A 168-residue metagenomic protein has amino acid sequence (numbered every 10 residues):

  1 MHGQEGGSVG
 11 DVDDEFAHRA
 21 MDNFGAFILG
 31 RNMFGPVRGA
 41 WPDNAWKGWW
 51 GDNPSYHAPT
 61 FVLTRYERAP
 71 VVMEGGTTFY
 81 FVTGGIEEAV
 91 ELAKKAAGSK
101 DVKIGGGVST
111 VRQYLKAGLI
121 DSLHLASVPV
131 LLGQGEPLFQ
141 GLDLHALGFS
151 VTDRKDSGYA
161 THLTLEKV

Functional and structural regions predicted by a protein language model:
M1-V168: Enzymes that bind and transform nitrogen-containing heteroaromatic metabolites
